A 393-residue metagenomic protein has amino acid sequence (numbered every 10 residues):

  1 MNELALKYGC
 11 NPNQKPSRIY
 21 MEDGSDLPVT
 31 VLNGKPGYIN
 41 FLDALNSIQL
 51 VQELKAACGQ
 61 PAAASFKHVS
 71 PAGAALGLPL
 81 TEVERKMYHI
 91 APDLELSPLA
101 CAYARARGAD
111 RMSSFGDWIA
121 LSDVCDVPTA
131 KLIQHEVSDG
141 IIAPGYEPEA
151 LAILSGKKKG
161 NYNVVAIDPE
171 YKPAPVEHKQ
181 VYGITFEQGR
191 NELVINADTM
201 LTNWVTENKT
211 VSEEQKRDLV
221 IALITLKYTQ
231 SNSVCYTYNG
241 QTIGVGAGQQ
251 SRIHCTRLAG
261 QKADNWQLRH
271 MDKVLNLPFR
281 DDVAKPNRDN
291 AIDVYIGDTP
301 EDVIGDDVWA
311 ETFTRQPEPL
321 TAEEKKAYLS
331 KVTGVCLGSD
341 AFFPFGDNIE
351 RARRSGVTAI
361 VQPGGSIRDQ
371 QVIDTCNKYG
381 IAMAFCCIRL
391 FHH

Functional and structural regions predicted by a protein language model:
M1-M200, E214-S233: Active-site loops and adjacent core secondary-structure elements that bind or stabilize anionic groups
E53, Y228, N265-R269, R354: Conserved helix-loop functional segments at active or binding sites
A57-S65, V164-I167, S231-Y238, L268-F279 (+1 more regions): Flexible, glycine/charged-enriched surface loops at secondary-structure junctions
P61-A62, K67-A72, L76-L78, S233 (+4 more regions): Glycine-rich phosphate/pyrophosphate-binding loops and their adjacent beta-strand/loop elements at enzyme active sites
S70, C125, N239-Q241, F343 (+1 more regions): Active-site-proximal loop/turn and secondary-structure-junction residues that shape catalytic pockets, frequently
A72-M112, I243-G346: Glycine- and Gly-Pro-enriched alpha-helical subdomains that act as flexible, kink-prone "lid/hinge" or packing modules
D117, L121-S122, H135-V165, E170-K172 (+5 more regions): C-terminal binding/interaction regions
P175-V211, R269-N290, V294: Substrate-contacting helices/loops that form the catalytic groove of nucleic-acid and nucleotide-polymer processing
